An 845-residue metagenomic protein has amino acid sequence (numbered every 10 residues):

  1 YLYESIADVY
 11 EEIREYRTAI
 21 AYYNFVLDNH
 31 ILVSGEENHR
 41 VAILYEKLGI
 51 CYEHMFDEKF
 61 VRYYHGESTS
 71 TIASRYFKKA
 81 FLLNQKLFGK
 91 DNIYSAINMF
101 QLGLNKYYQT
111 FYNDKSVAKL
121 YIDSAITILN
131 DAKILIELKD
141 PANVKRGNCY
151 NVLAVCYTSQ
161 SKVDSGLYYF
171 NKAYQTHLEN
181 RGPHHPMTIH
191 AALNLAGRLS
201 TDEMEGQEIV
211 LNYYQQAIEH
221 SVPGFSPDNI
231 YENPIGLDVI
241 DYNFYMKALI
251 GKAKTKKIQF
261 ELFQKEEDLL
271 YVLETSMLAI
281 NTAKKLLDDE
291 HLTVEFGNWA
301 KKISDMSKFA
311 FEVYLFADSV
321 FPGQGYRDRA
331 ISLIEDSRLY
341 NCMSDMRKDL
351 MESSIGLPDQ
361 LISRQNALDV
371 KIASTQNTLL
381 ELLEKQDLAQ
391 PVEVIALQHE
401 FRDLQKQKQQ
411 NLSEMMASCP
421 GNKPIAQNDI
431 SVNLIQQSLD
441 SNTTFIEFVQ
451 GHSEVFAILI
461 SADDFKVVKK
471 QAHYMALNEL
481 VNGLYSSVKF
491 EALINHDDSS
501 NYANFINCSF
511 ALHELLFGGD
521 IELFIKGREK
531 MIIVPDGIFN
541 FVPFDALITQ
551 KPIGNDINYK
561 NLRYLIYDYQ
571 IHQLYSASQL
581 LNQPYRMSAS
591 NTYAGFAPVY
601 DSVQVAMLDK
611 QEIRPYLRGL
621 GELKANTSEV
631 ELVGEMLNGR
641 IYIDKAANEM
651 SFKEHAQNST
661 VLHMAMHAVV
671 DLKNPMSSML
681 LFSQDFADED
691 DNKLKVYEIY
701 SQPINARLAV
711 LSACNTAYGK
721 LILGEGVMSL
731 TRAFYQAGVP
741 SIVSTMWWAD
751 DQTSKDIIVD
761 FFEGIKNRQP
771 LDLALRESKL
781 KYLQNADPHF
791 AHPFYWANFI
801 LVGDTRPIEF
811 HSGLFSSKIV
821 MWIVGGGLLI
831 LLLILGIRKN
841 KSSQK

Functional and structural regions predicted by a protein language model:
Y1-E12, H39-H54, I93-Y108, V144-S159 (+3 more regions): Conserved alpha-helical positions within TPR/SEL1-like repeat arrays
I13, M55, E67, Q109-Y112 (+6 more regions): Structural motif corresponding to the intra-repeat A-B loop/turn of tetratricopeptide repeats
Y16, E58, S70, Y112-K115 (+7 more regions): TPR-repeat structural position
L32-E36, K86-K90, E137-P141, E179-P183 (+5 more regions): Short coil/turn linkers that connect adjacent helices within long alpha-helical scaffolds, especially alpha-solenoid
E261-L286, E290-A594, V603, G621-R640 (+3 more regions): Charged, well-ordered internal alpha-helical segments
S332, Y340, V670, M676-M679 (+2 more regions): Caspase-like cysteine protease fold
